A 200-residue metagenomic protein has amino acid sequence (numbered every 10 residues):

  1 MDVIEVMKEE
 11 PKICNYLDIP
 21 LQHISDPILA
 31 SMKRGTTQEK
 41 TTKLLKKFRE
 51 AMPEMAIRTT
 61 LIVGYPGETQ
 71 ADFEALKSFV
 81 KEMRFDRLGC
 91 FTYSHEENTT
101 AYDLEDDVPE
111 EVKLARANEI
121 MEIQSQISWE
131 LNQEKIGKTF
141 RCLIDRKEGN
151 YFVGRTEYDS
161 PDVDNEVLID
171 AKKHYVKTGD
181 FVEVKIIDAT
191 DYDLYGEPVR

Functional and structural regions predicted by a protein language model:
M1-D86, H95-V112: Conserved non-cysteine loop/helix-boundary elements of the Radical SAM core domain that shape
P20-Q22, R58-I62, F91-Y93, D145-K147 (+3 more regions): Generic beta-strand/beta-sheet core signal
D86, F91, D180: Short acidic/polar active-site loop segments enriched in Thr and Asp
D103-R200: Terminal RNA-binding accessory module
